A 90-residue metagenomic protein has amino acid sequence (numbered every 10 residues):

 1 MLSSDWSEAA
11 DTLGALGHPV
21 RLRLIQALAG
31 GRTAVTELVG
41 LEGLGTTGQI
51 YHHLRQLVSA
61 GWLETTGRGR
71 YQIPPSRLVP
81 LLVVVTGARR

Functional and structural regions predicted by a protein language model:
S4, P75-R90: Conserved segment of winged-helix/HTH DNA-binding domains
S4-D5, L63: Short hydrophobic/aromatic segments of transmembrane alpha-helices and their interfaces
S7-G45, I73-V79: N-terminal helix-turn-helix DNA-binding core of bacterial DNA-binding proteins
E37, G61-L63, T86: Short, Lys/Arg-enriched C-terminal cap helix and immediately downstream tail that follows
E42-V58: Short amphipathic alpha-helical interaction segments
V58-R68: A short, conserved structural fragment
